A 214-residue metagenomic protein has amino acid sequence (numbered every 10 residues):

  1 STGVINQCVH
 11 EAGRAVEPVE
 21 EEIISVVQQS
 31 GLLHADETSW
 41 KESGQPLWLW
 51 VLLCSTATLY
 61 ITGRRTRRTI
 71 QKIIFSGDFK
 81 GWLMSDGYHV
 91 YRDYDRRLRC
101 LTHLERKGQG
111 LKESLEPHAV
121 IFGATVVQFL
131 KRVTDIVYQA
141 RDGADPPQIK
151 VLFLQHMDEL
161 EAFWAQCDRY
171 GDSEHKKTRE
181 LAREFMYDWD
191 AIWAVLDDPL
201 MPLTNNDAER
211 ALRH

Functional and structural regions predicted by a protein language model:
S1-H214: Catalytic center-proximal scaffold of phosphoryl-transfer enzymes
